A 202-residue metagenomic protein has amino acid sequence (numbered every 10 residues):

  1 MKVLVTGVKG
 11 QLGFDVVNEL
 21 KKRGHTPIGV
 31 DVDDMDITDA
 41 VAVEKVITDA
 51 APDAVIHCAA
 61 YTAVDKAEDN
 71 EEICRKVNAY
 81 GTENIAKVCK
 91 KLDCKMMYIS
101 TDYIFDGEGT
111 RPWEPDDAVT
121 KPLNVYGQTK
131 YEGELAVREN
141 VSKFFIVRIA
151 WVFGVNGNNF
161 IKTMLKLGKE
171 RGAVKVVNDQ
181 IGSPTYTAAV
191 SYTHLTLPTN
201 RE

Functional and structural regions predicted by a protein language model:
V3-E19: N-terminal Rossmann NAD(P)H-binding glycine-rich loop of SDR-like oxidoreductase domains
T6, V30, C58-A59, M96-T101 (+1 more regions): SDR active-site strand-loop-helix element
K21, P27-A42: Adenosine-cofactor binding site in Rossmann-like domains, unifying the SAM/SAH pocket of S-adenosylmethionine-dependent
V41-V77: NAD(P)H-binding glycine-rich loop region in Rossmannoid oxidoreductase-like domains and their noncatalytic homologs
D69-M97: NAD(P)-cofactor binding segment of oxidoreductase domains
K76, G81-N84, I104-V147, W151-V152: Catalytic helix-loop patch of NAD(P)-dependent Rossmann-fold dehydrogenases
L135-S183, A188-S191: NAD(P)-dependent short-chain dehydrogenase/reductase
T193-T199: Conserved small/polar residues in nucleotide/adenosyl-binding loops
